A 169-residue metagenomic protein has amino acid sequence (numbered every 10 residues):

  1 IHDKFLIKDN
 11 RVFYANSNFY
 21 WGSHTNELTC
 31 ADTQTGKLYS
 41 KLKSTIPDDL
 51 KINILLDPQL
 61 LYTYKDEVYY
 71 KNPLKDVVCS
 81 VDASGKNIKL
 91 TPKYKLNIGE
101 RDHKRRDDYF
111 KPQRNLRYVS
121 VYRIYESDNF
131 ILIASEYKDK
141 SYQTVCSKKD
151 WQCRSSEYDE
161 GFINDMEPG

Functional and structural regions predicted by a protein language model:
I1, A31, C79-V81, T144-K149: Hydrophobic/aromatic beta-strand positions that recur at structurally equivalent sites within the blades
I1, K37-L42, I46-I52, D107-R114 (+1 more regions): A short beta-strand motif characteristic of beta-propeller blades
I1, T35-G36, G85-L90, W151: Residue-level signal for glycine
I1-T25, S40-D49: Asp-box/WD-like beta-propeller blade repeats and closely related beta-sheet repeat scaffolds
N10-G22, Q59-S80, R117-K138, E167-G169: Short beta-strand elements that form the blades of beta-propeller/WD-repeat-like and other beta-sheet-rich scaffold
T25-G85: Loop-centered beta-sheet repeat module
D32, N72, K95-N97, C146-K148: Acidic/polar residues at beta-strand termini and the immediately following turn/coil
K89-Y122, K149-G169: Conserved blade-ending motifs and adjacent loop-strand segments that build the rim/top face of beta-propeller domains
